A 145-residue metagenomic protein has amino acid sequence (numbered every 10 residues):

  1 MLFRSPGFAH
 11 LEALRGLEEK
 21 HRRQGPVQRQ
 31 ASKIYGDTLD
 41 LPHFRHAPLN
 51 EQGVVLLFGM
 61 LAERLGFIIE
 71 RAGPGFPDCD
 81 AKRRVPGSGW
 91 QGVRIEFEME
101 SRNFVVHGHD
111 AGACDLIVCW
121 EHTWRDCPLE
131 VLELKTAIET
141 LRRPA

Functional and structural regions predicted by a protein language model:
S5-L39: Acidic, low-complexity intrinsically disordered tails
R29-G75, K82, P86-G87: Acidic-basic catalytic patches of nuclease active cores, encompassing PD-(D/E)XK and other metal-cofactor nuclease
D80-R94, H109-G112: Active-site beta-strand-loop-beta-strand hairpin of nuclease catalytic cores that positions key catalytic residues
E96-V106: Short beta-strand-loop-alpha-helix junction that forms the active-site gateway of nucleic-acid-processing nucleases
E100-R102, V118-R125: Short, polar loop motifs at secondary-structure junctions
G108-E121: Short secondary-structure subsegments characteristic of cysteine-rich extracellular domains
W124-A145: Domain-level recognition of nuclease-like catalytic cores that cleave nucleotide substrates
